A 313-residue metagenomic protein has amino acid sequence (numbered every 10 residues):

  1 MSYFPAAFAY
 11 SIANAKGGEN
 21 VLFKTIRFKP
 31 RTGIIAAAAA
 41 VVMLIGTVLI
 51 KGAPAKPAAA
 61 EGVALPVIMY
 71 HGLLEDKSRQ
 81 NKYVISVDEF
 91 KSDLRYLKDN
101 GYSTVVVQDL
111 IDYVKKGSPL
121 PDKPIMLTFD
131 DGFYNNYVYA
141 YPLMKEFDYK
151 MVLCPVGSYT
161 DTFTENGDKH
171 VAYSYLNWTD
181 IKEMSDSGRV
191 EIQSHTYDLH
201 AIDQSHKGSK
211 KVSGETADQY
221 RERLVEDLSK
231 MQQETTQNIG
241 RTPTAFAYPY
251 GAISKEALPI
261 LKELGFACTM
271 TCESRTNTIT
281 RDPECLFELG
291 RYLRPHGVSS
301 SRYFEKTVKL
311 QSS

Functional and structural regions predicted by a protein language model:
S2-P30: N-terminal Lys/Arg-rich, disordered targeting/topogenic segments
L22-G33, T47-T128, N135, A201-S313: C-terminal active-site subregion of NodB/CE4 polysaccharide deacetylases
R31-V41: Sec-dependent N-terminal signal peptides
M69-L73, P155-G157, S194-L199: Short loop/turn segments at strand-loop or loop-helix junctions that form parts of catalytic or ligand-binding pockets
V106, L153, I192-S194, M270: Hydrophobic residues in well-ordered beta-strands that form the structural core
Y139-G157: A short alpha/beta connector and helix-capping loop motif
P142-D148, S174-S194, I279-D282: Acidic (Asp/Glu)-rich catalytic clusters
T162-T179, K207-K211: Aromatic- and acidic-residue-enriched segments that line the glycan-binding/catalytic groove of carbohydrate-active
